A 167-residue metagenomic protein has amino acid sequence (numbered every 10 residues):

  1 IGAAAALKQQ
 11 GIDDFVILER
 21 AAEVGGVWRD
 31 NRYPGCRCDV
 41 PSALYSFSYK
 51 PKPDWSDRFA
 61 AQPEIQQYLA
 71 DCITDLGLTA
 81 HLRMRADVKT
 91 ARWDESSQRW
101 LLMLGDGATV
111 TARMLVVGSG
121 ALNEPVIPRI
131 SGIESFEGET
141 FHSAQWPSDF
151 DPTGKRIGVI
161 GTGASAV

Functional and structural regions predicted by a protein language model:
I1-I17, G158-I160, S165-V167: N-terminal Rossmann-like FAD-binding beta1-loop-alpha1 element of flavoenzymes
A5-A6, R29-D30, I127-S131: Short amphipathic alpha-helical segments
Q10, Y33-P34, G132-S135: Glycine-rich, phosphate-binding/catalytic loops in enzymes
V16-G26, T111-S119: Carboxylate/His-rich catalytic cores and anion/metal-binding grooves
A22-P51: Conserved N-terminal glycine-rich FAD pyrophosphate-binding loop of Rossmann-like flavoproteins
F47, P51-W55, A61-Y68, S119-V167: Glycine-rich dinucleotide-binding loop and its adjacent helix/turn
D57-N123: Feature captures the FAD/FMN-dependent oxidoreductase FAD-binding
